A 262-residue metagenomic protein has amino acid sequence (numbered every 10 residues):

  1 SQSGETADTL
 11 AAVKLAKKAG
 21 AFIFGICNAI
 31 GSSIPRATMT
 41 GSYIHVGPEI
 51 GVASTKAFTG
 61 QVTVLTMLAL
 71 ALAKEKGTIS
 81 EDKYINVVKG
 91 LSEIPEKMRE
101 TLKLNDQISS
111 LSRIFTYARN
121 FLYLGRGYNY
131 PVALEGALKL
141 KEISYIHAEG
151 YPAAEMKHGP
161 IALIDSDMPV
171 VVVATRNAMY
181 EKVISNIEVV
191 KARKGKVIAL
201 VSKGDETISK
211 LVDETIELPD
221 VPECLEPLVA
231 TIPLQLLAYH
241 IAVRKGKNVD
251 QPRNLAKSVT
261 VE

Functional and structural regions predicted by a protein language model:
S1-E93, V173-E214, L237: Glycine-rich phosphate-binding loops that contact phosphosugars or nucleotide phosphates
T6-L10, G25, S110-L111, P131-E135 (+7 more regions): Extended hydrophobic-aromatic, low-complexity segments
I30, T40-P169, A242-E262: Active-site phosphate/pyrophosphate-binding segments
E49-K56, P219-P227: A short glycine/serine-rich beta->alpha loop
S166-V170, E214, L218: Short basic, glycine-rich beta-strand/loop surfaces that mediate nucleic-acid
M168-R176, A230-T231, Q235: Hydrophobic membrane-spanning alpha-helices of multi-pass integral membrane proteins
K196, S209-L211, V221-E262: Generic C-terminus detector
